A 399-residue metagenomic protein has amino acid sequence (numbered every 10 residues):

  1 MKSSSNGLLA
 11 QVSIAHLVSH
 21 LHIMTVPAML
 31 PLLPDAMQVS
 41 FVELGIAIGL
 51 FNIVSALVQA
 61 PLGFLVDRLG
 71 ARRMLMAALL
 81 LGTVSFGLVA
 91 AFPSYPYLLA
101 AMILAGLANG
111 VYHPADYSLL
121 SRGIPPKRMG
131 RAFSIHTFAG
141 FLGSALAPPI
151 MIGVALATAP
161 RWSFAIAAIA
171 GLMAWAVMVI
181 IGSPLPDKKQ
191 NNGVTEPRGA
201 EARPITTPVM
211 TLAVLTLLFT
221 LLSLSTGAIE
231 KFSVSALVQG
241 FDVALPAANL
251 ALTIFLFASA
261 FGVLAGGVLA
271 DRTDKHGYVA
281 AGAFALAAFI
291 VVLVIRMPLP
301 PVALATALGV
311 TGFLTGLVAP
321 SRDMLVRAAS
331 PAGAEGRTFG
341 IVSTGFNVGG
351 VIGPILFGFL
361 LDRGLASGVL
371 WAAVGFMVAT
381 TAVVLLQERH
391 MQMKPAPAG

Functional and structural regions predicted by a protein language model:
M24, N52-A60, S144-A145, L256-A260 (+2 more regions): Residue-level signature of mid-helix packing/kink "hotspots" within the transmembrane helices of 12-pass Major
V26-P27, M210-L256, A260: Extracytoplasmic gate region of multi-pass secondary transporters
L57-P93: Conserved MFS/SLC helix-loop-helix module at the cytosolic interface between two early adjacent transmembrane helices
V58-G70, V263-K275, L361: Helix-to-loop junctions at the C-terminal end of transmembrane segments in multipass secondary transporters
R68-L79, R272-F284: Cytoplasmic membrane-interface "Motif A"-like loop-to-helix N-cap segments of 12-TM Major Facilitator Superfamily
A101-G140: Cytoplasmic helix-loop-helix junction between adjacent transmembrane helices in 12-TM secondary transporters
H136-P186: Helix-loop-helix hairpin linking two adjacent transmembrane segments in secondary transporters
H276-R322: C-terminal transmembrane helical hairpin of 12-TM major facilitator-type secondary transporters
